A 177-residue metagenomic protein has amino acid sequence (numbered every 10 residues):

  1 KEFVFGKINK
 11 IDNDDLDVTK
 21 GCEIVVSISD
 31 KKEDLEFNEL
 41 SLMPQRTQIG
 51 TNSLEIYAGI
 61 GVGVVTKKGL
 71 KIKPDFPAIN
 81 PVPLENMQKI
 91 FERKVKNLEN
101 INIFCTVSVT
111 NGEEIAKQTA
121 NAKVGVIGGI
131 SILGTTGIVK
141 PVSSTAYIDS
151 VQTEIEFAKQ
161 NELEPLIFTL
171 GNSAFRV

Functional and structural regions predicted by a protein language model:
K1-V124: Generic N-terminal targeting/processing segments that precede catalytic cores or assembly contacts
N121-S131, T135-V177: A structural signal for small-residue-enriched, beta-sheet-centric alpha/beta enzyme cores and oligomeric scaffold folds
